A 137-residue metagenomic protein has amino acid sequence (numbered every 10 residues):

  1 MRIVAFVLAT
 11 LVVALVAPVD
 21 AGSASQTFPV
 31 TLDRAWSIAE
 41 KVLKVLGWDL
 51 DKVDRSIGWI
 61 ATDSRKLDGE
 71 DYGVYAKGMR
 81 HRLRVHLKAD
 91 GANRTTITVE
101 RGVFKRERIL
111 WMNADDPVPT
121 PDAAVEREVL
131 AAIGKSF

Functional and structural regions predicted by a protein language model:
A5-A14: Bacterial N-terminal signal peptides
V19-F137: Ser/Thr-rich, low-complexity intrinsically disordered terminal regions
